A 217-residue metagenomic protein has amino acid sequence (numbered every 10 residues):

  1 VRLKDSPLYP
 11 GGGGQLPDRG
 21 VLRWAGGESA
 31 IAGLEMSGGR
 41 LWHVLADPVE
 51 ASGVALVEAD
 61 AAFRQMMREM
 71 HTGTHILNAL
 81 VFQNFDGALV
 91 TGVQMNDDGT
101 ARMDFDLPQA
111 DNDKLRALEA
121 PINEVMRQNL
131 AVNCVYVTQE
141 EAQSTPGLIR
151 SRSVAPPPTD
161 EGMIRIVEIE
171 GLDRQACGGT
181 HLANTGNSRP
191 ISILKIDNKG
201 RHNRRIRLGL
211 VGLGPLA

Functional and structural regions predicted by a protein language model:
V1-A217: Active-/binding-site microenvironments in catalytic and ligand-binding cores
